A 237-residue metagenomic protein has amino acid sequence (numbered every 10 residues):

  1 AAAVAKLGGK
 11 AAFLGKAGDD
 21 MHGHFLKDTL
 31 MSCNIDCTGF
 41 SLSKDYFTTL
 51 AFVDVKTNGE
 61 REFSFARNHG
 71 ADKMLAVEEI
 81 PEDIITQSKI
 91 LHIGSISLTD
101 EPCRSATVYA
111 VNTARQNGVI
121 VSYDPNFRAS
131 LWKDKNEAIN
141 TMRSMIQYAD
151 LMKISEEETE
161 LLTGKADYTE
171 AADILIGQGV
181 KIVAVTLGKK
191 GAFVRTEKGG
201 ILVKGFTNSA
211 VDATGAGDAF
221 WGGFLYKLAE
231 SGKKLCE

Functional and structural regions predicted by a protein language model:
A1, L26, A110: Aromatic/hydrophobic pocket-lining residues that form π-stacking "cages" and hydrophobic walls in ligand
A1-K10, K227-E230: Alpha-helix C-terminal capping segments
K10-I93: Conserved N-terminal subdomain of the carbohydrate kinase-like
P81, M142, A210: Acidic, amphipathic alpha-helical patches
I90, I96-I174, K190-G191: Conserved beta-alpha-beta core of the PfkB/ribokinase-like small-molecule kinase fold
N112, Q116, G164-E237: Conserved phosphate-binding/catalytic region of the ribokinase-like
